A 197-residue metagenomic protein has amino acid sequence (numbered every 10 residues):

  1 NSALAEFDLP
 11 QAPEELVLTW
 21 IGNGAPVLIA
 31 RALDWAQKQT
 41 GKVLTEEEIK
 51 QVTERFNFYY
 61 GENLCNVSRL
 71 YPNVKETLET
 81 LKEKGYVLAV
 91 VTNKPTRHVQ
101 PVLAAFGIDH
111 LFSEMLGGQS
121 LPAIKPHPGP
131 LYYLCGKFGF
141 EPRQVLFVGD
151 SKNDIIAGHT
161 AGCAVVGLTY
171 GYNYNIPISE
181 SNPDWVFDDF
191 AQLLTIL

Functional and structural regions predicted by a protein language model:
N1-T19: Active-site neighborhood of HAD-like aspartate-dependent phosphohydrolases
A5, E15, Q39, E79-K82 (+2 more regions): Asp-based, Mg2+/Mn2+-dependent phosphohydrolase catalytic module
D8-Q11, L64, S68, P142 (+1 more regions): Residues at alpha-helix boundaries and short interhelical turns
P13, V17, E48, V52 (+2 more regions): Conserved acidic
T19, N23-E62, P72-K75, T80: A metal-dependent, Asp-based hydrolase signature
F58-V90, T96-Q100, P128: Short, acidic loop-to-helix structural element flanking the phosphoryl-transfer center in phosphate-processing enzymes
